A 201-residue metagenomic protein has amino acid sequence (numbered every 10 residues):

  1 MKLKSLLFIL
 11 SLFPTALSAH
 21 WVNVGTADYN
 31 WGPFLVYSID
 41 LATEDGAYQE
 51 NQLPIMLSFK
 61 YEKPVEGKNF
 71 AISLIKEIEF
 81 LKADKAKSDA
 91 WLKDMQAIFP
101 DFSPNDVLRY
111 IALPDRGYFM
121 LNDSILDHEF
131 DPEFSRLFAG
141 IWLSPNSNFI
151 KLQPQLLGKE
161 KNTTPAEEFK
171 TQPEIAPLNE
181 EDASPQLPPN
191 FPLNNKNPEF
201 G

Functional and structural regions predicted by a protein language model:
K2-I9: Sec-dependent signal peptide recognition, specifically the positively charged N-region followed immediately by
F13-A16: N-terminal signal peptide c-region/cleavage motif recognized by signal peptidases
A19-L121, I125-G201: Terminal leader/tail segments of proteins
